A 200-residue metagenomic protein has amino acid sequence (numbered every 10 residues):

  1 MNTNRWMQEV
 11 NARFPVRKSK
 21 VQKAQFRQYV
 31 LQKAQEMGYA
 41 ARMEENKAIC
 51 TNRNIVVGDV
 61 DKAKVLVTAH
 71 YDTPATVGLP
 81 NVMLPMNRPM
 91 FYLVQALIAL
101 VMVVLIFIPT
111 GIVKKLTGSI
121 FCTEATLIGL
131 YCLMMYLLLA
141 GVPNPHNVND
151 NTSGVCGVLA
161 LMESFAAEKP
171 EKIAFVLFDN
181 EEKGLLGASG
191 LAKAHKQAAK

Functional and structural regions predicted by a protein language model:
M1-Q25, L31-K33, L139-P145: N-terminal capping segment at the start of a domain
R13, A63, A198: Extracytoplasmic glycan-interaction modules
P15-K62, G78-I108: A non-catalytic alpha/beta surface segment that caps or lines the substrate-entry region of metallo-dependent hydrolase
K64-H70: Short beta-strand element of the alpha/beta-hydrolase
H70-D72, N180-E181: Solvent-exposed coil/turn segments that connect beta secondary-structure elements in extracytoplasmic/periplasmic
P74-G78, M135-Y136: Short acidic/His/Gly/Ser-rich catalytic and metal-binding motifs that mark active-site loops of diverse hydrolases
I108-K200: Acidic/histidine-rich catalytic neighborhood of metal-dependent amide-processing enzymes
